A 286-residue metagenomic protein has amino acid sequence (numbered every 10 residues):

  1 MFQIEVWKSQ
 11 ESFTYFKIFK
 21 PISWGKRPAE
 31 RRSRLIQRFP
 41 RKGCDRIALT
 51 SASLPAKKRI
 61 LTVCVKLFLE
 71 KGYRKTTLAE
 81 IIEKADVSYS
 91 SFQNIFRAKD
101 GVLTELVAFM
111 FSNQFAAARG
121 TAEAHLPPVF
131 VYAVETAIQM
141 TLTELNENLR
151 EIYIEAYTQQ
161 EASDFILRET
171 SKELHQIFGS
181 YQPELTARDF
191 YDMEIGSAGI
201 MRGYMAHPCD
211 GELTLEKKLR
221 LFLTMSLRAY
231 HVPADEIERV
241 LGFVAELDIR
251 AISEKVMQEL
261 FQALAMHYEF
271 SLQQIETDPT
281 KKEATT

Functional and structural regions predicted by a protein language model:
F19-I22, R27-K42, S180, D210-T286: C-terminal peripheral helix-coil segments that are non-catalytic and often amphipathic
A29-K71, L78-K84: Basic, helix-initiating cap at the start of DNA-binding domains
R59, V63-K71, N113, A117 (+2 more regions): Solvent-exposed, amphipathic alpha-helical segments
L67-G101, E105: Helix-turn-helix
E105, A116-E151, Q159, L167-S171: Hydrophobic alpha-helical connector segments
R150-E155, E236-R239: Short, hydrophobic secondary-structure boundary micro-motifs
A156-C209, L213, K217-T224: Amphipathic alpha-helical packing segments from all-alpha helical-bundle domains
